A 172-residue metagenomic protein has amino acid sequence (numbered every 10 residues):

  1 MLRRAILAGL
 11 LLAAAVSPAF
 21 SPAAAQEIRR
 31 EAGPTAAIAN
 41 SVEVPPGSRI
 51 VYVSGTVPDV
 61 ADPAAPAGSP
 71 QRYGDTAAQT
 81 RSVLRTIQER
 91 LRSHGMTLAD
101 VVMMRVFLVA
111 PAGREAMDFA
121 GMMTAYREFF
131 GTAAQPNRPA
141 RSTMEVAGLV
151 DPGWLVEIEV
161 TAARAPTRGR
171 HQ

Functional and structural regions predicted by a protein language model:
M1-L2: N-terminal secretory signal peptides that target proteins for export/translocation
A5-R85, E89-V102, P111-Q172: N-terminal presequence-like segments and the immediate start of the first folded domain
